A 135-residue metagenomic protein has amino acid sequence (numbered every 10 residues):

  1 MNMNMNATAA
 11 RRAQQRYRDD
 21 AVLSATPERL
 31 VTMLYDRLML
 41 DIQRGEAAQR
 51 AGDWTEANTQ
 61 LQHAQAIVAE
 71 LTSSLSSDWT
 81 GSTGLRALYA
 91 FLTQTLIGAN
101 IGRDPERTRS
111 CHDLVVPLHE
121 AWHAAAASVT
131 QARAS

Functional and structural regions predicted by a protein language model:
M1-L34, M39-Q43, Q49-A51, T55-L61 (+5 more regions): N-terminal intrinsically disordered, cationic/polar leader segments that include organellar targeting peptides
